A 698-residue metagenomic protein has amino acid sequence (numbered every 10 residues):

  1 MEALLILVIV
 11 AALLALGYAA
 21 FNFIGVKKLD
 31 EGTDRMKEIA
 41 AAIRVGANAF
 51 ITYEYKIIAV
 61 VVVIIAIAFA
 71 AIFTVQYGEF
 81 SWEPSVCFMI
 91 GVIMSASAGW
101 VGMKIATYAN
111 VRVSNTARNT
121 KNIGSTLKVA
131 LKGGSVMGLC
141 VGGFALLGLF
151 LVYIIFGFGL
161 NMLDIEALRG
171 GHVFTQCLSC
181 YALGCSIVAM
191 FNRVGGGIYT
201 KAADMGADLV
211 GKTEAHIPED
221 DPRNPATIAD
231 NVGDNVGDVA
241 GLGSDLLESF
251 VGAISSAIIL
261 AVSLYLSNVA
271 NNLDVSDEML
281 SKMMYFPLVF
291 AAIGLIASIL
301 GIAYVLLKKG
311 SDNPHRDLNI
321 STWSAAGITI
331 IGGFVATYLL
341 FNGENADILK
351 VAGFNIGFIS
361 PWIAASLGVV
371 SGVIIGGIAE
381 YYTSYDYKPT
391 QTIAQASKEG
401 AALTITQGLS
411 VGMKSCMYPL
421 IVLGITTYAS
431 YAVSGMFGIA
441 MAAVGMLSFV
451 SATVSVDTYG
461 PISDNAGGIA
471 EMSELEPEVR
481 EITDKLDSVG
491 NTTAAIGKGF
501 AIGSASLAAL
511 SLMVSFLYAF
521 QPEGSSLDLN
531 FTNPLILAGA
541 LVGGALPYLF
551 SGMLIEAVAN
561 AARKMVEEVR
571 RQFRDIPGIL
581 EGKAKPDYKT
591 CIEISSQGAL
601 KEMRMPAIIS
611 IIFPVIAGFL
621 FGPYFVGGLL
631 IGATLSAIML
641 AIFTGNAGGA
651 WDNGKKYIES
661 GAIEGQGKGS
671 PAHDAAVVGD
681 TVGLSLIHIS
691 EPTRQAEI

Functional and structural regions predicted by a protein language model:
E2-A98, G102-A106, V129-G138, G142: N-terminal alpha-helical transmembrane segments of multi-pass membrane transport and channel/translocase proteins
I6, Y77-I90, L160-L183, N271-L288 (+4 more regions): Membrane-water interface of transmembrane alpha-helices in multipass transporters/channels
F23-A40, W100-G124, G159-M162, N192-A226 (+6 more regions): Juxtamembrane helix-loop transition segments at the membrane interface in multi-pass membrane proteins
I39-T52, S114-L139, I217, D221-L246 (+7 more regions): Membrane-interface segments at loop-to-transmembrane junctions
Y53-A66, M137, V141-L149, S249-A257 (+5 more regions): Hydrophobic alpha-helical transmembrane segments in multi-pass membrane proteins
Y265-L266, A270-I356, S488-I536, G544: Phosphate/diphosphate-binding loops
A505-L529, I536-A676, D680: Extended, low-charge hydrophobic alpha-helical regions
I687-H688, Q695-I698: Single conserved hydrophobic/aromatic residue that forms the stacking wall/gate of nucleotide- or nucleobase-binding
